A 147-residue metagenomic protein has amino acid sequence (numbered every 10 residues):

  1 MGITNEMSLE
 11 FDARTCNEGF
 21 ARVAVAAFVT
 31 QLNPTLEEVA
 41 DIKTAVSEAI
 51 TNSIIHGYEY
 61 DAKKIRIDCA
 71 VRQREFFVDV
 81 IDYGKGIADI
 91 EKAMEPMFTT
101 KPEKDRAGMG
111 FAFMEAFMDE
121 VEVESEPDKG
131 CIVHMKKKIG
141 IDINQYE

Functional and structural regions predicted by a protein language model:
M1-S8, S53-E147: Conserved beta-strand-loop-beta-strand hairpin that lines the nucleotide-binding pocket of ATP/GTP-utilizing enzymes
E6-E10, L32-T35: A short, mixed-charge helix-start or loop-turn motif at secondary-structure junctions
S8-F20: STAS-typified acidic loop motif
F20-V23, C69: Short, charged, low-hydrophobicity "junction" segments
R22-S47, R106: Conserved short strand/loop->alpha-helix "switch" segment adjacent to the catalytic nucleotide/phosphoryl-transfer site
E48-N52: Conserved polar catalytic motif of the HATPase_c/GHKL fold
